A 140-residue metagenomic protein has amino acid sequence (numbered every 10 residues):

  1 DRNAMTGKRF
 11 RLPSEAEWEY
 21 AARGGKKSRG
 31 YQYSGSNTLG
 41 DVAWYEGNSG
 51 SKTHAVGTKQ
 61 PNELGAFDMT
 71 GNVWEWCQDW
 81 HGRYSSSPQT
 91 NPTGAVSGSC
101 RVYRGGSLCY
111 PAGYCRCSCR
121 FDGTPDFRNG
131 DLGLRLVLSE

Functional and structural regions predicted by a protein language model:
D1-K26, G47-D68, E140: Short aromatic-cysteine micro-motif
E15-A16, S34-N37: Short, surface-exposed recognition loops or helix-turn segments adjacent to catalytic cores
K26-K27, Y31, T38, S49-K52 (+1 more regions): Surface-exposed recognition segments
V42: Alpha-helical phosphate/pyrophosphate-handling elements in metalloenzyme active cores
